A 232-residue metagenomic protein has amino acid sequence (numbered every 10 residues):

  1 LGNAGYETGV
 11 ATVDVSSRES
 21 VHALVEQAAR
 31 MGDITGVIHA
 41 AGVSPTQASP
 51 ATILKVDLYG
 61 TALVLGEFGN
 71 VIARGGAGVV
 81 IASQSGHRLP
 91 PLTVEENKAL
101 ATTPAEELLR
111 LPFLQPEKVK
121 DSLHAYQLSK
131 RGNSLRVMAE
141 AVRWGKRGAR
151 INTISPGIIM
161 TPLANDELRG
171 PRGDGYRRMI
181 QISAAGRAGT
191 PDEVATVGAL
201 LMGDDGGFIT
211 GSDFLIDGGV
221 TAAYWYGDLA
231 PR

Functional and structural regions predicted by a protein language model:
N3-E19: Rossmann-fold cofactor-recognition segment
S16-D33: Conserved Rossmann-fold cofactor-binding substructure of NAD(P)-dependent oxidoreductases
I38, V79-I81, I151-I154, A164 (+2 more regions): Hydrophobic structural elements of the Rossmann-like NAD(P)H-binding subdomain that define the short-chain
G42-A51, R74-R147, I158-T161: Catalytic loop of short-chain dehydrogenase/reductase
L63, K118, A125-Y126, R131-S134 (+3 more regions): C-terminal helical subdomain
P156-D166, A222: Short, flexible catalytic-loop segment of classical short-chain dehydrogenase/reductase
T210-R232: Short C-terminal tail/terminal secondary-structure segment of NAD(P)H-dependent dehydrogenase/reductase domains
